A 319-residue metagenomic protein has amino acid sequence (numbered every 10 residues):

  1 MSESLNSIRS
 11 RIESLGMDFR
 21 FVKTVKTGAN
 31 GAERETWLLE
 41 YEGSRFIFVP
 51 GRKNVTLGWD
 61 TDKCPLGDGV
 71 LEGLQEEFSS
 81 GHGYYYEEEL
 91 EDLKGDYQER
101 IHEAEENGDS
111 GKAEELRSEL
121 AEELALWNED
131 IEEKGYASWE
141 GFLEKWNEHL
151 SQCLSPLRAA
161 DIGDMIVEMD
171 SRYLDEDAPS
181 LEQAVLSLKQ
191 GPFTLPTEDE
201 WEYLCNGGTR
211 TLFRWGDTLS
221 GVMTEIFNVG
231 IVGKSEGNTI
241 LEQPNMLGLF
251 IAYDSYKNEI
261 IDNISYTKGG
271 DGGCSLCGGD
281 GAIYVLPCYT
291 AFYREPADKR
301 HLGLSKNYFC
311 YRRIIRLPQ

Functional and structural regions predicted by a protein language model:
M1-R11, E236, Q243-L247, A252-Q319: Surface-exposed recognition segments
M1-T194, D298-Q319: Extended beta-strand/loop cores of jelly-roll/beta-sandwich
E72-E76, L219-V222, I283-L286, F292-Y293: Glycine-rich loops and low-complexity Gly/Arg-rich segments that provide flexible linkers or classic glycine-based
D161, A178-A282: Functional-site microenvironments in short loops/helix caps that host divalent-cation chemistry
